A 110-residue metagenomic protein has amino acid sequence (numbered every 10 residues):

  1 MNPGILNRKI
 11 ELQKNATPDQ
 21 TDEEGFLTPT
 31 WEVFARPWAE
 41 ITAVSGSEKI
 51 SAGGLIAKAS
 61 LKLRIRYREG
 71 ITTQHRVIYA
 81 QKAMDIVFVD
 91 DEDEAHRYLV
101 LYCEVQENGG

Functional and structural regions predicted by a protein language model:
M1-L27: Active-site-proximal polar cores
G4, F26-G110: Short, conserved turn/kink motifs that form compact alpha/beta structural patches or helix kinks used as
